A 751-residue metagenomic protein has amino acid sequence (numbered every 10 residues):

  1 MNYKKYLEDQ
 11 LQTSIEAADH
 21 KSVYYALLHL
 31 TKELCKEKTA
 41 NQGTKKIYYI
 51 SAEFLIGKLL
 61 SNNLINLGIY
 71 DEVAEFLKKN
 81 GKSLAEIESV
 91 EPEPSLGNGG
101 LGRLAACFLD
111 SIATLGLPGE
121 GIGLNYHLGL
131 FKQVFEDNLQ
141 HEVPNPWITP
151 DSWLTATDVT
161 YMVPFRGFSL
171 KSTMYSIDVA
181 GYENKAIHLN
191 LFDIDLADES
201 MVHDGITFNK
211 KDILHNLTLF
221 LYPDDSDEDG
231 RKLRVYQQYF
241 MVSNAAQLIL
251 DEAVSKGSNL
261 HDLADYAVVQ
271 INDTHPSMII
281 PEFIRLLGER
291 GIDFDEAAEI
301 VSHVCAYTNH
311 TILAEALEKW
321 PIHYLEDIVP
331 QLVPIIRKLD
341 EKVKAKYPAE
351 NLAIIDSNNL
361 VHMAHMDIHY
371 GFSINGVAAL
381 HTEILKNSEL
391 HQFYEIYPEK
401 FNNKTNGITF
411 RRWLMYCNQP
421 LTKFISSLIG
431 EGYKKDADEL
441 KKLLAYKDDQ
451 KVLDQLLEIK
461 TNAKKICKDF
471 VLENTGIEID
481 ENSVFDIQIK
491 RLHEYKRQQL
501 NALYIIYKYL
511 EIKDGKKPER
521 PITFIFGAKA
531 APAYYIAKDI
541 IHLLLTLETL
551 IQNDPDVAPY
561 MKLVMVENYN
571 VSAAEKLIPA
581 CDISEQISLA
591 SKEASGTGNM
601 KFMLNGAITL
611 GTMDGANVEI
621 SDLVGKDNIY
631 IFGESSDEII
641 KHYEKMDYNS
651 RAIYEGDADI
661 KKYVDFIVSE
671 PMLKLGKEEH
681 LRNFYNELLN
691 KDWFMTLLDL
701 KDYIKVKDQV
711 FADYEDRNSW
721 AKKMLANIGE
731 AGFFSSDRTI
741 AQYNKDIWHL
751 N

Functional and structural regions predicted by a protein language model:
M1-N751: A conserved ligand/cofactor-binding region detector
